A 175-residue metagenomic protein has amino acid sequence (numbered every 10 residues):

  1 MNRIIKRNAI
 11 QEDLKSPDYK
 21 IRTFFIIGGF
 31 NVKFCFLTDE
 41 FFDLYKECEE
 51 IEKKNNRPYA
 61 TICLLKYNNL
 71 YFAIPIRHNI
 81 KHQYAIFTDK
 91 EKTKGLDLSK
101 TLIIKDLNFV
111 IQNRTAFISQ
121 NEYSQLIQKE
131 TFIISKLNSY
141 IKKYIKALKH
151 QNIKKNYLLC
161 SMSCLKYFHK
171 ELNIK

Functional and structural regions predicted by a protein language model:
I4-R7, K20-G29, E91-K175: C-terminal terminal-subdomain/extension
R7-N56: GIY-YIG nuclease catalytic motif and its immediate N-terminal context
T38, R77, K105: Residues at the C-termini of beta-strands that transition into short coil/loop
F41, I80, N108: Residue-level detector of flexible, active-site-proximal loop/helix-junction positions within diverse enzyme catalytic
L44-K54, Y84-A85, N113-N121: Low-complexity, polar-biased intrinsically disordered regions enriched in Pro/Ser/Thr/Gly
E52-N56, L65-S99: Compact nucleic-acid interaction/catalytic patches
T61-I62: Residue-level preference for non-acidic, small/hydrophobic
